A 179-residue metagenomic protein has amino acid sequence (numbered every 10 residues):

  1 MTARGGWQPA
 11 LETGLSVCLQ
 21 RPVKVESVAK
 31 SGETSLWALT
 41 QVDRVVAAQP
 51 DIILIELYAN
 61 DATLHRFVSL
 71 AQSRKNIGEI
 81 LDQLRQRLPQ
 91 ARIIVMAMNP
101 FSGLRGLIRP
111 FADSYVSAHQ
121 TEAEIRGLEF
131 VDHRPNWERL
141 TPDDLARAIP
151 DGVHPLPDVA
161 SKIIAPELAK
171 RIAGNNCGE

Functional and structural regions predicted by a protein language model:
M1-A29, Q41-Q49: Serine-esterase "nucleophile elbow" of acetyl-processing enzymes
R4-G5, H65-S69, R105-P110: Short, solvent-exposed loop/turn segments at secondary-structure boundaries
L11, Q41, S73-I80, Y115-H119: A general structural detector for well-ordered alpha-helical segments in enzyme core domains, enriched
K24-A29, I52-L57, R92-A97, E129-D132: Structural recognition of the beta-strand scaffold that forms the well-ordered cores of secreted hydrolase catalytic
V28-E33, L54-V68, E124, E138: Cell-envelope and extracellular/periplasmic
K30-I52, R66-G78: Catalytic-core regions of hydrolytic enzymes
E56-N60, Q83-Y115: Active-site segments of SGNH/GDSL-like serine hydrolases that catalyze O-acetyl group transfer/hydrolysis on lipids
M98-E179: Catalytic His-Asp segment of secreted/periplasmic serine-dependent ester chemistry enzymes
